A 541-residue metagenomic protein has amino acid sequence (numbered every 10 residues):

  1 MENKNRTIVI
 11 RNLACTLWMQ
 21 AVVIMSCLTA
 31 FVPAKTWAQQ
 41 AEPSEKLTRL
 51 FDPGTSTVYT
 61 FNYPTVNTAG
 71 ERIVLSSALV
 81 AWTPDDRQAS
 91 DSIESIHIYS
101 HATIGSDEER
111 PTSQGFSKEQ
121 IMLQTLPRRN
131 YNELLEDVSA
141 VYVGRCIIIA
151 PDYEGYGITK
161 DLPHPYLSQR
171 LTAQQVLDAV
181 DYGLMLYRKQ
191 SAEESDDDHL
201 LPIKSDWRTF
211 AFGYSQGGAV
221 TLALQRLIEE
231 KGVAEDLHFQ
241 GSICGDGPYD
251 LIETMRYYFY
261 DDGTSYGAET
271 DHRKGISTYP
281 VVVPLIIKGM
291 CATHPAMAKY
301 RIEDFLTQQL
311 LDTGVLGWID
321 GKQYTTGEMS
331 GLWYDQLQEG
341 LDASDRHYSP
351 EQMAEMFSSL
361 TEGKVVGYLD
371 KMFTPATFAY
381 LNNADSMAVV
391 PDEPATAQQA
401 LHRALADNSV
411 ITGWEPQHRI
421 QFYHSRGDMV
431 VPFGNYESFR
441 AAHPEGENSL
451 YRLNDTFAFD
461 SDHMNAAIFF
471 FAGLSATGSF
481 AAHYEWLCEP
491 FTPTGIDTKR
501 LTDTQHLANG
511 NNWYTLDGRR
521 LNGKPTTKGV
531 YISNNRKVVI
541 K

Functional and structural regions predicted by a protein language model:
W37-S92: Catalytic-loop region of hydrolases
D86-V143: Short, surface-exposed "cap/lid" segments of acyl-processing enzymes
Y166-E193: Alpha/beta-hydrolase active-site loop
L224, H418-R419, P432-H443: Short alpha-helix in the alpha/beta-hydrolase fold that links the catalytic acid
G245-G413: Accessory cap/linker subdomain of secreted extracellular hydrolases
R256, H402-A404, V430, E437-S438 (+1 more regions): C-terminal catalytic histidine-bearing segment of alpha/beta-hydrolase fold enzymes
Q421-D428: Short beta-strand/loop motif that positions the catalytic acidic residue of the alpha/beta-hydrolase fold
T492-D517: Residue-level detector of functionally pivotal "anchor" positions at catalytic/ligand-binding pockets or at interdomain
